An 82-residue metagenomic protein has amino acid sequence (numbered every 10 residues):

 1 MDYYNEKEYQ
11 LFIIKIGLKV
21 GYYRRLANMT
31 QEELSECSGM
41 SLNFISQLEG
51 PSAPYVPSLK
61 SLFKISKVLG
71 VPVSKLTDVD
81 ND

Functional and structural regions predicted by a protein language model:
D2-L26: A short, Lys/Arg-rich alpha-helix, primarily the initiator
L18-C37, K64: Short basic helix-loop element that most often maps to the first helix and adjoining turn of HTH DNA-binding modules
V20, L34-S35, I45-L48, L76: Conserved hydrophobic/aromatic packing and binding residues within compact polymer-binding modules
T30, S41-F44, S58, P72: Short coil turns linking two alpha-helices in DNA-binding domains
G39-Y55: Recognition helix of helix-turn-helix/homeodomain-like DNA-binding domains that insert into the DNA major groove
E49, P57, T77-D80: DNA major-groove recognition helix of helix-turn-helix
S52-K67: Short, basic-rich loop-to-helix N-cap that marks the start of a DNA-contacting helix
G70-D82: Short C-terminal boundary/hinge segments that cap the last helix of small helical domains
